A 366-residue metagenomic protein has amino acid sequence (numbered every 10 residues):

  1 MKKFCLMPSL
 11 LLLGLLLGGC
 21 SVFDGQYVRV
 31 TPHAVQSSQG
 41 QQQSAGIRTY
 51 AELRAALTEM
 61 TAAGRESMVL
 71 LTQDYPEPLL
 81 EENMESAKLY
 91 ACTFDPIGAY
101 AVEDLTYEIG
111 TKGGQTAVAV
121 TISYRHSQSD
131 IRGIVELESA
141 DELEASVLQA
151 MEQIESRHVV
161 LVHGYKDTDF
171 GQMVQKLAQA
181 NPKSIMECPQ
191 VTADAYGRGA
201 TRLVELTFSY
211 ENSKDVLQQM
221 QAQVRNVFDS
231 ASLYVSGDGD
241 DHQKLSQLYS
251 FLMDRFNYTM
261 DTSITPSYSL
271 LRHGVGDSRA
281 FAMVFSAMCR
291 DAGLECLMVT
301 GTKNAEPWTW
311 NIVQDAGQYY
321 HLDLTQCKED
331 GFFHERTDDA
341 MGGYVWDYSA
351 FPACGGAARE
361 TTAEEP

Functional and structural regions predicted by a protein language model:
M1-F4: Positively charged n-region of N-terminal signal peptides that target proteins for export
L6-L13: Sec-dependent N-terminal signal peptides
L16-G19: C-terminal motif of bacterial Sec signal peptides marking the signal peptidase cleavage site
S21-G237, S349-P366: N-terminal accessory/pre-domain segments preceding catalytic cores
K166-D169, D240, K244, F281: Short amphipathic alpha-helical segments
N212-L271: Secondary-structure boundary elements
L270-R279: Periplasmic OmpA-like peptidoglycan-binding domain that tethers envelope proteins to the cell wall
A280-V345: Hydrophobic/aromatic-rich core segments of domains that either
